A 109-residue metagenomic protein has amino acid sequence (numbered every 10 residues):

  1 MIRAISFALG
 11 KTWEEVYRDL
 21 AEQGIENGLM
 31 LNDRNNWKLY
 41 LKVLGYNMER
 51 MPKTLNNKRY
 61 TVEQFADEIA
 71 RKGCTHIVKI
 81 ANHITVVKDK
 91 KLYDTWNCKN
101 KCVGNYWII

Functional and structural regions predicted by a protein language model:
M1-E49: Active-site nucleophile-adjacent alpha helix/oxyanion-hole segment immediately C-terminal to the catalytic cysteine
T12, T61-F65, K90, D94: Short, solvent-exposed coil/turn linker segments
V16-L20, V78, V103: Generic hydrophobic, helix-prone segments enriched in Leu/Val/Ile
N36-K79: Mid-chain, well-packed structural core segment of small domains
R71-T95: Catalytic nucleophile-His microenvironment captured as a short glycine-rich beta-strand/loop that brackets
L92-I109: Noncatalytic regulatory segments and standalone regulatory/sensor domains
